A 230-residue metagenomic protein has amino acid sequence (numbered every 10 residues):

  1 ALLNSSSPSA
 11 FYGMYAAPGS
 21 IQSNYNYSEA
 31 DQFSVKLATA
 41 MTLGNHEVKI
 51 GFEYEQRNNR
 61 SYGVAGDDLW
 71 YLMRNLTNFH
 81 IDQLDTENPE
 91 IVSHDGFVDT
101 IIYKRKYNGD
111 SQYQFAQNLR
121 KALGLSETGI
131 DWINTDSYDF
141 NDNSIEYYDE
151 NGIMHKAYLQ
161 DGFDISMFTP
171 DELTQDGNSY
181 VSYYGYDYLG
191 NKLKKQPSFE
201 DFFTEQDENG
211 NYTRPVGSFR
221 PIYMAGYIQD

Functional and structural regions predicted by a protein language model:
A1-N24, V64-G226: Feature marks flexible
Y25-E29, A38: A cross-kingdom feature that marks long, compositionally biased intrinsically disordered regions
A30, L43-G44: Outer-membrane beta-barrel channels and translocator barrels
A30-Q32, Y223: Membrane-spanning beta-strands of outer-membrane beta-barrel proteins
V35-M41, G226-D230: Residues on the lipid-exposed face of transmembrane beta-strands in outer-membrane beta-barrel proteins
L43, Y54-N58: Transmembrane beta-strands of outer-membrane beta-barrel pores
H46-F52: Transmembrane beta-strands of outer-membrane beta-barrel proteins
V48, N59-S61: Intrinsically disordered, low-complexity acidic/polar segments
